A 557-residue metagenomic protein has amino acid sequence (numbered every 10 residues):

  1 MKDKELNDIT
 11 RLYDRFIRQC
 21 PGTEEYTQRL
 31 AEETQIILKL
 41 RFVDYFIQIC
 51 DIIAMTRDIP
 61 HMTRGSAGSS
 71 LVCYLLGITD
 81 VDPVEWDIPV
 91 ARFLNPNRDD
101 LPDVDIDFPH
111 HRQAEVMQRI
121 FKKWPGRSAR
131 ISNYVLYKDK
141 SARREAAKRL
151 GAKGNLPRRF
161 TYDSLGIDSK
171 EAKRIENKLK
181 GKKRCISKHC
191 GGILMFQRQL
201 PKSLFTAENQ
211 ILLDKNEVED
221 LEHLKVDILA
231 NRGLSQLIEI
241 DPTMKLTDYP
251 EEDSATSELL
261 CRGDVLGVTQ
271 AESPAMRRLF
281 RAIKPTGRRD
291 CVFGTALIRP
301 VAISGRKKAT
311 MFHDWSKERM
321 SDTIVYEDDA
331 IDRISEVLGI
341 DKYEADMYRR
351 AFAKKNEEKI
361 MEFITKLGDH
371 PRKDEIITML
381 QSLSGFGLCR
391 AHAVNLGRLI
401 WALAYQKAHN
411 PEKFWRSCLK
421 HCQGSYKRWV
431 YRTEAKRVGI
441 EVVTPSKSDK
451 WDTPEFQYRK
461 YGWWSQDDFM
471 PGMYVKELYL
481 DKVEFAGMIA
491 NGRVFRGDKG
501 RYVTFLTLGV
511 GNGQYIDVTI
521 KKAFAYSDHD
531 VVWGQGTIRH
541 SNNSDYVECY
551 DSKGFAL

Functional and structural regions predicted by a protein language model:
K2-L557: Noncatalytic, beta-rich nucleic-acid-contacting surfaces in large DNA/RNA-processing enzymes
